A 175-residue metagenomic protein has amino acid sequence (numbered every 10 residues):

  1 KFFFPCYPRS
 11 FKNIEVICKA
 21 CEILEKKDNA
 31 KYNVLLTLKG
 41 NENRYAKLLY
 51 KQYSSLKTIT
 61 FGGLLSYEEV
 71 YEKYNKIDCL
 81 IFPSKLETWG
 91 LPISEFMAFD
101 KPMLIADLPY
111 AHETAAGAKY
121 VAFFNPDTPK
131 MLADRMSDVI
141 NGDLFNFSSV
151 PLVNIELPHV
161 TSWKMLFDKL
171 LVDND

Functional and structural regions predicted by a protein language model:
K1-K12, C18-C21: Conserved donor-binding/catalytic core segment of Leloir-type glycosyltransferases
A46-E68: Nucleotide-activated donor-binding/catalytic signature segment of Leloir-type glycosyltransferases, i.e., the conserved
E72-I77: Short alpha-helical donor nucleotide-sugar binding micro-motif in glycosyltransferases
K85: Aromatic "clamp/platform" in nucleotide-sugar-dependent glycosyltransferases that forms part of the donor/acceptor
A98, P102-A106: Short hydrophobic beta-strand element within catalytic cores of glycosyltransferases and related nucleotide-activated
V121-P129, S137-D143: Conserved acidic donor-binding segment of nucleotide-sugar-dependent glycosyltransferases
L144-D175: A charged, aromatic-enriched C-terminal amphipathic alpha-helix characteristic of glycosyltransferases across folds
